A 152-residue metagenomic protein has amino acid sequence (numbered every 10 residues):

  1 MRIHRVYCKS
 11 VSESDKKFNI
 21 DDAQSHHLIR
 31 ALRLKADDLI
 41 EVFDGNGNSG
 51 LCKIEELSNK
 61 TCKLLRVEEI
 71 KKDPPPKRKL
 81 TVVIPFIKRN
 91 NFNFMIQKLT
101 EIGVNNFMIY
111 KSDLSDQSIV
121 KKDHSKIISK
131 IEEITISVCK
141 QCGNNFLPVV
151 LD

Functional and structural regions predicted by a protein language model:
M1-K72, H124: N-terminal positively charged helical leader segments and presequences
D73-D152: RNA substrate-binding interface of SAM-dependent RNA methyltransferases
